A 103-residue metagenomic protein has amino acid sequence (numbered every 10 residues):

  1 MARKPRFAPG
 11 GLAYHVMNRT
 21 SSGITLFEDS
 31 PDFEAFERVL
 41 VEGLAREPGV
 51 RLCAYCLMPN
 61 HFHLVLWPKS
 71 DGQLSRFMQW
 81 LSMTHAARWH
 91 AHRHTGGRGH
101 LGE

Functional and structural regions predicted by a protein language model:
M1-E103: Short catalytic/metal-binding and nucleic-acid-binding patches
